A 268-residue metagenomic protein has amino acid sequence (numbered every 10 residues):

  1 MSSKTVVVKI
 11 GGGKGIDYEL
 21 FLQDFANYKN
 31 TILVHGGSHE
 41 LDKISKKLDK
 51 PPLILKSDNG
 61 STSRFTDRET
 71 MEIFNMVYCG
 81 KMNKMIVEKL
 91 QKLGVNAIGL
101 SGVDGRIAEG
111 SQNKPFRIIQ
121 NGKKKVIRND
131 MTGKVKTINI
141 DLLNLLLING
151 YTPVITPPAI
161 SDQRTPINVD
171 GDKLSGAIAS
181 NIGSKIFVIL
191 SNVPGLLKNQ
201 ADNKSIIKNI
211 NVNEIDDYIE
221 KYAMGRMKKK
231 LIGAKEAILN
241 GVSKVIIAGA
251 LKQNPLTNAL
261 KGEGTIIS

Functional and structural regions predicted by a protein language model:
M1-T62, T66-S268: C-terminal catalytic "cap/lid" subdomain
